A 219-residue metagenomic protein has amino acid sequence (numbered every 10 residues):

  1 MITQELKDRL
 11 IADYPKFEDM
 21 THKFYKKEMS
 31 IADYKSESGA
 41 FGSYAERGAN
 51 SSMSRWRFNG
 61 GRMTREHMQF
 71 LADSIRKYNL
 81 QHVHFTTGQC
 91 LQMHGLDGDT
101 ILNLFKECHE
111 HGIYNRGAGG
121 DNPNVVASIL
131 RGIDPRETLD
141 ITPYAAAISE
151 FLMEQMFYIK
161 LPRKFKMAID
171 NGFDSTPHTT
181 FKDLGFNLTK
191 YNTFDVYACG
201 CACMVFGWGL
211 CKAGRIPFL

Functional and structural regions predicted by a protein language model:
M1-S54, E66-Y78, H82, Y191-Y197 (+3 more regions): Iron-sulfur (Fe-S) cluster-binding modules
Y25-M29, S51-F194: Small-residue-enriched alpha-helical segments and adjacent helix-cap loops that form tight helix-helix packing
